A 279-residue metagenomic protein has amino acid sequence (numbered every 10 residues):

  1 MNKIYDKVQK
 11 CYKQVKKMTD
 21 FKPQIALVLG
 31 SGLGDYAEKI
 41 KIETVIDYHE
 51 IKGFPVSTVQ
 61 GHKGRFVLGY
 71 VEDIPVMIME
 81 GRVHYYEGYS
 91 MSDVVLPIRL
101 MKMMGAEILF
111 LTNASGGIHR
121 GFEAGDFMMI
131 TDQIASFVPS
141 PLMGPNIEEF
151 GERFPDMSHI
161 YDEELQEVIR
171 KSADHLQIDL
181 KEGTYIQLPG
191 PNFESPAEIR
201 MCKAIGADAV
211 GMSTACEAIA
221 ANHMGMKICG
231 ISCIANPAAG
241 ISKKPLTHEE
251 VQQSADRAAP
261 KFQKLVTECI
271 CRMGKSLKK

Functional and structural regions predicted by a protein language model:
M1-M157: Metabolite-binding pocket within alpha/beta catalytic cores that recognizes anionic/polar moieties
K102-G105, K203, N222: Non-catalytic positions within long, well-ordered alpha-helices that form the structural scaffold/packing of enzyme
E107-I108, D208, K227: Short acidic/polar active-site loop segments enriched in Thr and Asp
I134, V138, L142-P191: Histidine/lysine/aspartate-rich catalytic loop segments that bind and position anionic ligands
Q166, S172-D208, V266, M273-L277: Active-site/ligand-binding-proximal alpha/beta "capping" segment
M212-E250: Zn-dependent metallopeptidase/amidohydrolase metal-coordination segment
A239-K279: His/Asp/Glu-rich mid-to-C-terminal helical/loop segments that flank catalytic regions of hydrolases
